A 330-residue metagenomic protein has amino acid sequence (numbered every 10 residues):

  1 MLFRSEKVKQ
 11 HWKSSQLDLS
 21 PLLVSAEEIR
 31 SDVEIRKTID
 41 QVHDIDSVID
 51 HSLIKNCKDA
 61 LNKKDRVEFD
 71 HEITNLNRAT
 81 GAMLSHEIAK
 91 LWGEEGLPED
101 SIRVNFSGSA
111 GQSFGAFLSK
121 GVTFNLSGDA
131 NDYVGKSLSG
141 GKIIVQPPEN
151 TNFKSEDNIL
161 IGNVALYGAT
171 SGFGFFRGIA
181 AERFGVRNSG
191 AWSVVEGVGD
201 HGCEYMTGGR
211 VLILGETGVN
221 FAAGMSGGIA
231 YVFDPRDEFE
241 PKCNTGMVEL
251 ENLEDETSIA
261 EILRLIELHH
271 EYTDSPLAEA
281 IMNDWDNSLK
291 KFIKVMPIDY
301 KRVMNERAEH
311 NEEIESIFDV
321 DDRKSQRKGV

Functional and structural regions predicted by a protein language model:
M1-L2: Short, small-residue-biased leader/transition segments that mark boundaries at the very start of proteins
K7-V330: Long, distal/terminal scaffolding or interaction modules with repetitive or compositionally biased sequence
